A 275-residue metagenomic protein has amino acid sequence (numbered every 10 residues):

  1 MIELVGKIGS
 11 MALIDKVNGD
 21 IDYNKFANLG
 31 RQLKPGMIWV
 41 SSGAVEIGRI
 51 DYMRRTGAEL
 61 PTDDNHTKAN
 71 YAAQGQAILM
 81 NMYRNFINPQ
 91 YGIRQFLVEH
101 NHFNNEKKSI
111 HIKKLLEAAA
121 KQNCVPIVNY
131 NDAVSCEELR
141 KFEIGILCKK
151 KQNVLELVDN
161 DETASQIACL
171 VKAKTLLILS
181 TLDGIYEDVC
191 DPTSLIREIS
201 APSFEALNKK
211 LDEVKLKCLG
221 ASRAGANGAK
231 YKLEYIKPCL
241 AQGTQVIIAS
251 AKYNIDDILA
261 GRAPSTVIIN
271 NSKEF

Functional and structural regions predicted by a protein language model:
M1-F275: C-terminal catalytic "cap/lid" subdomain
